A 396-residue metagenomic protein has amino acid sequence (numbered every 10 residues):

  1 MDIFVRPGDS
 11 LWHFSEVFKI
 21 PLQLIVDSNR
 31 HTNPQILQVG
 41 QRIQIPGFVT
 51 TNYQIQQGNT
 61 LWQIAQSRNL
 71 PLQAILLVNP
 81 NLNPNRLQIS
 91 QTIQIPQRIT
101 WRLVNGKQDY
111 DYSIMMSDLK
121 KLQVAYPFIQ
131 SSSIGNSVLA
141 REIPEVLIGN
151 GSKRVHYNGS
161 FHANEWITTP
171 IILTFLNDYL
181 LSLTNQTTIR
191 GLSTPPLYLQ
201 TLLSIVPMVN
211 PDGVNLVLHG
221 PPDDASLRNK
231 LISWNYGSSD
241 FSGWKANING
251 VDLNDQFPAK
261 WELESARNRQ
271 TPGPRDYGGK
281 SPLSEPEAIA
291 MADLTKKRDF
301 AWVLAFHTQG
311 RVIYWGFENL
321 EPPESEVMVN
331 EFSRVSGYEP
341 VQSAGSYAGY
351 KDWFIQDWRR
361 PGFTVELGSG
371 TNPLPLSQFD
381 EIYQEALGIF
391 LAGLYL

Functional and structural regions predicted by a protein language model:
M1-K19, Q41-N69, Q91-I93, Q97: Primarily a LysM-type cell-wall glycan-binding module
L11, L61, L103-Y110, F161-H162 (+3 more regions): Second-shell loop/turn segments in exported
D27-V39, G58, L76-I89: Short acidic, glycine/serine/threonine-rich helix-capping segments at coil-helix boundaries
I45-G47, L147-N150, W358: Active-site beta-strand termini and strand-to-loop segments that position acidic
A74-L77, S90-E142: Short glycine- and acidic-rich boundary segments immediately preceding or forming the N-terminal edge of structured
P144-K153, S160: Short beta-strand-to-loop junctions in surface cap/lid or active-site-entrance loops
S152, W166-I167, T174, L180-Y314 (+2 more regions): Active-site/substrate-binding loop(s) of hydrolase catalytic cores
K260-L396: Metallocarboxypeptidase
